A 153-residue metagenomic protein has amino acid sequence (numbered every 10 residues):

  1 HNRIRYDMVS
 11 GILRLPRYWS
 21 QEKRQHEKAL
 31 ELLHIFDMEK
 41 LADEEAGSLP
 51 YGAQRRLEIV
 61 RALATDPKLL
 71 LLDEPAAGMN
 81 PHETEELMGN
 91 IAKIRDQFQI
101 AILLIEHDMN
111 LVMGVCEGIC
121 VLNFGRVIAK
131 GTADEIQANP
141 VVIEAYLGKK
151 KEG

Functional and structural regions predicted by a protein language model:
H1-G153: Glycine-rich phosphate-binding loops of nucleotide-dependent enzymes
